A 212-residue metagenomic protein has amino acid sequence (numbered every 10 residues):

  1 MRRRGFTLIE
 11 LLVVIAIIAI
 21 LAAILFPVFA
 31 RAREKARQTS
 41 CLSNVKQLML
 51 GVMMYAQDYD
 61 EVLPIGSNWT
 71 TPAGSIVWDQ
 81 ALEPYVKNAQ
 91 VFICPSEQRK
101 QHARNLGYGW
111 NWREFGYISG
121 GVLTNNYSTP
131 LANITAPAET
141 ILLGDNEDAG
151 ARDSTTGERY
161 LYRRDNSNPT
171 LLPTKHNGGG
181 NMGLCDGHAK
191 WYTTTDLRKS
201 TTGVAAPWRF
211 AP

Functional and structural regions predicted by a protein language model:
R2-S43: Amphipathic alpha-helical segments typified by the pilin-like N-terminal helix that continues immediately C-terminal
T39-P212: Short, well-structured segments within or immediately adjacent to enzyme catalytic domains that line ligand-binding
